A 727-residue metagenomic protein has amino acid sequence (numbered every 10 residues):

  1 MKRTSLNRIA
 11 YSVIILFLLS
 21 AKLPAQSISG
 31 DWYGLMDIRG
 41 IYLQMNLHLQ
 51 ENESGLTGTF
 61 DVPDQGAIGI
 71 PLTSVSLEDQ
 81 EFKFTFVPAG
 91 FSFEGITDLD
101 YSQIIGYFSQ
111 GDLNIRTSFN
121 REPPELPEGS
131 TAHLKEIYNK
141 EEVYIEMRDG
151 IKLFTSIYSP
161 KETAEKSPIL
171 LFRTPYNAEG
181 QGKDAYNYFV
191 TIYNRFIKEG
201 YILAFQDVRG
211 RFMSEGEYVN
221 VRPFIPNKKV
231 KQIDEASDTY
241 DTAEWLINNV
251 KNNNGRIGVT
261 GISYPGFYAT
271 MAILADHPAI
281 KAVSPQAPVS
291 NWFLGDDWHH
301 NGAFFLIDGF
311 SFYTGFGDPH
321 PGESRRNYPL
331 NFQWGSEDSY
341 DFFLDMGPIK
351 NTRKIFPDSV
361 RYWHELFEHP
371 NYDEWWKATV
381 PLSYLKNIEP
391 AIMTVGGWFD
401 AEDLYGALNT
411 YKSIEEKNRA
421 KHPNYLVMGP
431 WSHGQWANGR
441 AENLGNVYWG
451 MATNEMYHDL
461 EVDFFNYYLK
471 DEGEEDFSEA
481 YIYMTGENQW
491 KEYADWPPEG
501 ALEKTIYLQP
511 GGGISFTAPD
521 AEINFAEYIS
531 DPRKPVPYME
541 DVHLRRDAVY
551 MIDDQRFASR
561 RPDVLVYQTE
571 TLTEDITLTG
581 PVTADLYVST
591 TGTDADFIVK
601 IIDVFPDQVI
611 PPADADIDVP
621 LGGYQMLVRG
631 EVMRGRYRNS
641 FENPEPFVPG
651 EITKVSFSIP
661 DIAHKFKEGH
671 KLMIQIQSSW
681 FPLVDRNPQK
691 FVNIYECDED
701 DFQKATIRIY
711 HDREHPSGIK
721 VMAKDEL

Functional and structural regions predicted by a protein language model:
Q26-L99, Q103-G111, I115: Central antiparallel beta-sheet cores of small beta-barrel/beta-sandwich binding domains
P127-T163, Q568, L572-E574: N-terminal cap/lid segment of alpha/beta-hydrolase-fold proteins
K161, E165-N248, N438-Y448, T593 (+3 more regions): Cap/lid segment of the alpha/beta-hydrolase catalytic domain
Y186, K198, N220-P223, K229-Q232 (+2 more regions): Accessory cap/linker subdomain of secreted extracellular hydrolases
K251-S263: Alpha/beta-hydrolase fold nucleophile elbow
Q333-E337, F343-K350, V427, E442-L727: C-terminal, loop-rich substrate-recognition/catalytic regions characterized by aromatic stacking residues
T394-G396: Short beta-strand/loop motif that positions the catalytic acidic residue of the alpha/beta-hydrolase fold
L404-N424: Active-site-adjacent alpha-helix of alpha/beta-hydrolase-fold enzymes
